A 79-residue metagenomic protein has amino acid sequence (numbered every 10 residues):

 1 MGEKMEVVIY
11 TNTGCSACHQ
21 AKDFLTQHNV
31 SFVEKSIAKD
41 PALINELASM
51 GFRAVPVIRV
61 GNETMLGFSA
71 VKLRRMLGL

Functional and structural regions predicted by a protein language model:
M1-H28: Local sequence-structure signature of Cys/Sec-based thiol-disulfide redox active-site neighborhoods
S16, A38, L66: Nucleotide phosphate-binding site architecture
S16, A42, K72: Short alpha-helical
V30-L43, F52: Thiol-based oxidoreductase modules, predominantly thioredoxin-like and allied folds used for disulfide exchange
P56-M65: A short, hydrophobic beta-strand/beta-hairpin element that forms part of a small beta-sheet core
R75-L79: Short hydrophobic/aromatic patches at helix-to-coil boundaries
